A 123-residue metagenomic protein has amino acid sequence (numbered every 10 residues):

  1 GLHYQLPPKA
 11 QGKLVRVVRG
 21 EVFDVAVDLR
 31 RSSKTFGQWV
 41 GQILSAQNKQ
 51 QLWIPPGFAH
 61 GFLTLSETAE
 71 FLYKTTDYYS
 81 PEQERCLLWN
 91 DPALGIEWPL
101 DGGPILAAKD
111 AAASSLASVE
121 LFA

Functional and structural regions predicted by a protein language model:
G1-Q50, S66-T68, Y73-A123: Non-catalytic, conserved peripheral segments adjacent to functional cores
G20, F58-A59: Short, charged beta-turn/beta-strand-edge "cap" motif at the junction between a beta-strand and an adjacent loop
L52, H60-L65: Short beta-strand His + acidic residue motifs that chelate non-heme Fe in jelly-roll/DSBH and cupin folds
